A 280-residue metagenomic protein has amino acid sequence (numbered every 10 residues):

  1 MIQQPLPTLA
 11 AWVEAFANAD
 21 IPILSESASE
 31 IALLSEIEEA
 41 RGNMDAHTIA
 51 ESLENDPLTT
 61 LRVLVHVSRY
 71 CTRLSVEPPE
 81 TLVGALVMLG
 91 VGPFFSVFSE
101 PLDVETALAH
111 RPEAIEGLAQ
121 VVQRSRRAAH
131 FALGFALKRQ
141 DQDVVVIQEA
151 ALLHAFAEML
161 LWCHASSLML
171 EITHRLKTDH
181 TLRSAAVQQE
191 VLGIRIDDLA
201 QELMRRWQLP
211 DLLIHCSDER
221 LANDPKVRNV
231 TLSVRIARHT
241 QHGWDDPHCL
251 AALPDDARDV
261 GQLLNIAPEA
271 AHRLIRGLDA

Functional and structural regions predicted by a protein language model:
M1-S167, Q188-P254: Conserved alpha-helical "signature site" that marks functionally important helical segments or helix/loop junctions
P78, G261, I275-R276: Interfacial helix-loop-helix linkers and transmembrane-helix boundary segments in multi-pass membrane proteins
T81, L182-R183, R195, A267: Helix N-terminus capping/helix-initiation residues
P112, G261-L264: Aromatic/basic-lined ligand-recognition segments that form π-stacking hydrophobic pockets flanked by Lys/Arg to engage
S166-T178: Post-HEXXH active-site segment of zinc metalloproteases
D179-Q188: Substrate-binding clefts and substrate-entry loops adjacent to catalytic sites of polymer-processing enzymes acting on
L250-A257, A271, I275: Catalytic metal-binding acidic patch
N265-A280: Polyanionic, low-complexity intrinsically disordered segments
